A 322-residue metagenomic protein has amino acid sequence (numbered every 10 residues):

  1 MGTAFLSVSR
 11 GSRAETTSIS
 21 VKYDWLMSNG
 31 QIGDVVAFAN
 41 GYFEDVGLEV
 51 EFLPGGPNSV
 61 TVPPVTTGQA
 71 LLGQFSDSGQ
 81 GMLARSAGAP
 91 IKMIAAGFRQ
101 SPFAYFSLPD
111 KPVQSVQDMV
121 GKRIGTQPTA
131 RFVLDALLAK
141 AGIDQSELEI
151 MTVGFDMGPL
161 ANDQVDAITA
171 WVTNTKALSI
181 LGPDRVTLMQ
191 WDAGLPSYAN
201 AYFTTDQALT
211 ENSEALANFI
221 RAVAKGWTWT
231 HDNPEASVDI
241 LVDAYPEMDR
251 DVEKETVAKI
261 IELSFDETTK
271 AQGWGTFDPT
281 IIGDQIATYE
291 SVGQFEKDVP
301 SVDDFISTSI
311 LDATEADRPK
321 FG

Functional and structural regions predicted by a protein language model:
G2-A14: N-terminal twin-arginine translocation
T3, V46, M93, V238-I240 (+1 more regions): Short, hydrophobic secondary-structure boundary micro-motifs
A14-N162, D166-V172, P183, L188-M189 (+1 more regions): Short, glycine-/small- and polar/acidic-enriched structural segments that line small-molecule recognition paths
E51, S59-V60, E255-E262, V299-D312: Short linear loop/turn motifs
G79, K111, F155-R250: Pocket-lining segment of extracytoplasmic ligand-binding domains
E211-F295: Secondary-structure end/capping motifs
G283-G322: Conserved C-terminal helix/tail region of periplasmic/extracytoplasmic solute-binding proteins
